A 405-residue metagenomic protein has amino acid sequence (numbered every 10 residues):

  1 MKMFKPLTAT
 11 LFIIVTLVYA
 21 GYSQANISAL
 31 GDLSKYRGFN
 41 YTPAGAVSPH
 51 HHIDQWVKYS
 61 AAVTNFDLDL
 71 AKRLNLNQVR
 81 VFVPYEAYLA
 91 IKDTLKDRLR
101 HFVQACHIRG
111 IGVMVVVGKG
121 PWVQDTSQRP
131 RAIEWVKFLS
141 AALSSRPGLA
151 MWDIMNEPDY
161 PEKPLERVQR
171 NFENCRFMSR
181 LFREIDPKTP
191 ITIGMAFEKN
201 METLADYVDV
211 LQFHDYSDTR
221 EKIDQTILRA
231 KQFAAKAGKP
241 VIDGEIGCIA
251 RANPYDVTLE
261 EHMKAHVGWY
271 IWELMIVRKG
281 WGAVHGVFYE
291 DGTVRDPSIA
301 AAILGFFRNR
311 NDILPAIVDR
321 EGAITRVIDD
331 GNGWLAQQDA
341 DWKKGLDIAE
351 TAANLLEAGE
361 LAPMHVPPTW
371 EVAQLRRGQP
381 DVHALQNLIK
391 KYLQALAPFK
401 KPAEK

Functional and structural regions predicted by a protein language model:
A9-V18: Bacterial N-terminal signal peptides
S23-Q78, T192: N-terminal carbohydrate-binding accessory modules
W56-A71, A132-L139, A196-M201, I223-I227 (+1 more regions): Short, acidic/polar
V63-P121, N171-D186, P254-H262: Aromatic-lined substrate-binding rim segments of carbohydrate-active enzymes
V81-P84, G118-D125, W135-R167: Active-site groove signature of glycoside hydrolases
A141-S144, G148, P158-V277, W281-A302: Extracellular glycoside hydrolase catalytic/binding regions
D319-E371, L396-K405: Amphipathic, heptad-repeat alpha-helical segments
